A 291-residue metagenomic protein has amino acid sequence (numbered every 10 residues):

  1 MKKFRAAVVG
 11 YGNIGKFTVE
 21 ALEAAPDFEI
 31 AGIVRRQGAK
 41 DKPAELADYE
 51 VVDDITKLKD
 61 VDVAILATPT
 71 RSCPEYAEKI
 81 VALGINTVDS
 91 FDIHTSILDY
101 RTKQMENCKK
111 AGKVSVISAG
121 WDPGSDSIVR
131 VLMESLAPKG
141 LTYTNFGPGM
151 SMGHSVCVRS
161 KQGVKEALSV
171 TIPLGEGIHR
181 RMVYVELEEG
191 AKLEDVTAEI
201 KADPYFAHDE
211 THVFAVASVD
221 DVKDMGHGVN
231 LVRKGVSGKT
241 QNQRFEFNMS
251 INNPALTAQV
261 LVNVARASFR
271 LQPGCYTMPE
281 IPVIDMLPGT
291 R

Functional and structural regions predicted by a protein language model:
R5, K16-F17, A24-I55, G149-R266 (+1 more regions): C-terminal substrate-binding/catalytic lobe of Rossmann-fold NAD(P)-dependent oxidoreductases
Y11-G12: Glycine-rich Rossmann-fold phosphate-binding loop(s) that bind the pyrophosphate of adenine dinucleotide cofactors
G15-K16, C73: N-terminal Rossmann-fold NAD(P) dinucleotide-binding loop
I55, D60-V63, T70-D92: Rossmann-fold NAD(P) dinucleotide-binding segment
F91-S115: Rossmann-fold NAD(P)-binding glycine/threonine-rich loop
S125-N145, G153-C157: Rossmann-like NAD(P)H-binding beta-loop-alpha module
S268-R291: C-terminal helix-rich "cap/oligomerization" subdomain common to oxidoreductases
